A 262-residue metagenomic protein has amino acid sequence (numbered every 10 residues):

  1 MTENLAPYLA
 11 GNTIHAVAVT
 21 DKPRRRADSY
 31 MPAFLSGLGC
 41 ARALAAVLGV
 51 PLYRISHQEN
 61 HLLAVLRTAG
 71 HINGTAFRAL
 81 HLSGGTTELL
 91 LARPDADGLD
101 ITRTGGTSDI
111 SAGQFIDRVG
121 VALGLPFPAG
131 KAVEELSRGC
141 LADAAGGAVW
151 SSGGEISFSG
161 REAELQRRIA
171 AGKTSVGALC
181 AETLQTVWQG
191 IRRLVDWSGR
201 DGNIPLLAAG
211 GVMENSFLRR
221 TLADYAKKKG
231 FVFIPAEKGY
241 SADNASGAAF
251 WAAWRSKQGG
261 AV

Functional and structural regions predicted by a protein language model:
E3-C40, A46: Short beta-strand-loop/turn "lid" adjacent to the catalytic site in phosphate-handling enzymes
A18-T20, S56, R78-G84, L90 (+1 more regions): Short beta-strand segments
V19, L52-H57, I110, A208 (+1 more regions): General beta-strand structural signal in soluble alpha/beta enzymes
V47-P51, F231: A short helix->loop->beta-strand "cap" motif at the edges of active sites that frequently abuts
V50-R78, F250-A252: Conserved phosphate-binding catalytic cores of ATP/NTP-utilizing and phosphoryl-transfer enzymes
H61-A64, A236-V262: Glycine-rich phosphate-binding/hydrolytic loop that grips phosphoryl groups
N73-T75, L80-S83, E88-T174, Q258-V262: A short helix-loop
E135-L206, V212-I234, A253-V262: A contiguous, well-structured pocket-lining segment that forms one wall/lid of small-molecule binding clefts in soluble
